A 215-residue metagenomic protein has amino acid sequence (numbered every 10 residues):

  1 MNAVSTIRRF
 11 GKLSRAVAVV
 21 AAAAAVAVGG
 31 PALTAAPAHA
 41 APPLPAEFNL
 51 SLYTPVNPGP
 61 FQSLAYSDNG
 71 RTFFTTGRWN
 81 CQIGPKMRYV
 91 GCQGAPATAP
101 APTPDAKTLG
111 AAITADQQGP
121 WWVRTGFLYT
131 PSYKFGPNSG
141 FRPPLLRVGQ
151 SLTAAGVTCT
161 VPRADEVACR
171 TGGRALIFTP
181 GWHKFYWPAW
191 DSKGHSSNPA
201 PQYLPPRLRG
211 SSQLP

Functional and structural regions predicted by a protein language model:
M1-A40: Secretory targeting and sorting signals
A41-S63, R88-L146, W182-P215: A low-complexity, Ser/Thr/Gly/Pro-enriched, surface-exposed linker/loop concept that marks segments flanking
A65-T76, V148-A154, T158: Extracellular glycan-recognition/adhesion modules and their associated mucin-like linkers
T76-V90, A154-R174, Y203, S211-P215: Extracellular/lumenal glycan-associated surfaces
P131-R170: Acidic, glycine-rich flexible loop segments
T179: Polybasic (Lys/Arg-rich)
